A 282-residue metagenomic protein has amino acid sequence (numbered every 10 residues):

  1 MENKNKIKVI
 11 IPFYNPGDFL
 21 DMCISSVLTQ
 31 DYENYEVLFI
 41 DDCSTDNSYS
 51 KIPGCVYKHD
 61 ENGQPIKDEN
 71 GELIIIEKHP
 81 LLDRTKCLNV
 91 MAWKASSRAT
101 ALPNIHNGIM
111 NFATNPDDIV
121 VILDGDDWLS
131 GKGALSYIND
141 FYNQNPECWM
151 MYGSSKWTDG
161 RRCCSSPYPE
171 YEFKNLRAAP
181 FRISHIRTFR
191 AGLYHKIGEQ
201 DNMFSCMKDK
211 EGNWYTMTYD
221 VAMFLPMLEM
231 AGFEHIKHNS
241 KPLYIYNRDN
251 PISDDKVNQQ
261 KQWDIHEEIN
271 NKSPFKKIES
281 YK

Functional and structural regions predicted by a protein language model:
E2-Y281: Nucleotide-sugar donor-binding/catalytic module of glycosyltransferases that assemble extracellular/cell-envelope
